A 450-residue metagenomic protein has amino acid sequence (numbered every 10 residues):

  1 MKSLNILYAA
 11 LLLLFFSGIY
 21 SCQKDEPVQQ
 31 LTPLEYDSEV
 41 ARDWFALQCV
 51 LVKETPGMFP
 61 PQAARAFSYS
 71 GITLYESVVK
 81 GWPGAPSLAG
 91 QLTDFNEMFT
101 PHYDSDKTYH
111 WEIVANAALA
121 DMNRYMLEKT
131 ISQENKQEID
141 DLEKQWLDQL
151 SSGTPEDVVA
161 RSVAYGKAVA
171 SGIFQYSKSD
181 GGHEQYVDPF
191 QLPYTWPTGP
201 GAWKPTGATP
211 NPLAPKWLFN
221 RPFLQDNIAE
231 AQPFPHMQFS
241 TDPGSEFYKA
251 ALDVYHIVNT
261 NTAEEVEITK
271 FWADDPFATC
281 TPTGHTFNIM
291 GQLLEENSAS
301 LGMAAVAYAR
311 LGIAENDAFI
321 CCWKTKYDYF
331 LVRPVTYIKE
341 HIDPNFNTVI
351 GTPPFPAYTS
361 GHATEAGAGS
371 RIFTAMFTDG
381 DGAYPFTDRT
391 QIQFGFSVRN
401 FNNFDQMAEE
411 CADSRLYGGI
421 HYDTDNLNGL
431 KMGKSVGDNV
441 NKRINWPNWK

Functional and structural regions predicted by a protein language model:
M1-A9: Bacterial N-terminal signal peptides that target proteins for export
A9-F16: Hydrophobic helical h-region of N-terminal Sec-dependent signal peptides in bacterial secretory/periplasmic proteins
S17-S21: C-terminal motif of bacterial Sec signal peptides marking the signal peptidase cleavage site
Q23-K450: Acidic/polar surface patches and capping/hinge elements
